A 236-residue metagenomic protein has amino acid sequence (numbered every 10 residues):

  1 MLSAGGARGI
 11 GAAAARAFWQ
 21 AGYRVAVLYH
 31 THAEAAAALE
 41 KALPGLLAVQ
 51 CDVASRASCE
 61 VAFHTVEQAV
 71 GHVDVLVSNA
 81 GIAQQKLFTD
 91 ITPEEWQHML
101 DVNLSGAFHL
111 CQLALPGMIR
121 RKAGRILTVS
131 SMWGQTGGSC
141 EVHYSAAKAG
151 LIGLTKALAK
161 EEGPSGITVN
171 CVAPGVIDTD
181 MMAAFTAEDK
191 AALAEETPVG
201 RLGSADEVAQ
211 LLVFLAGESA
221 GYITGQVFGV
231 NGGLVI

Functional and structural regions predicted by a protein language model:
A21-A37: Conserved glycine-rich Rossmann-like NAD(P)H-binding loop of the short-chain dehydrogenase/reductase
A33, C51-A62, P93, D206: The beta1-alpha1 cofactor-binding region of Rossmann-like NAD(H)/NADP(H)-dependent oxidoreductases
L87-F88, E95-L100, M182, L193: Substrate-binding pocket helix/loop in short-chain dehydrogenase/reductase
C111, A147, T155: Active-site helix of classical SDR
P116, K160-E161, G221: Alpha-helical segment proximal to the catalytic Tyr-Lys
S131: Residue(s) in the substrate-gating loop at a strand-loop-helix junction that position the organic substrate next
P164, C171, A194-I223, V230-G232: C-terminal helical subdomain
